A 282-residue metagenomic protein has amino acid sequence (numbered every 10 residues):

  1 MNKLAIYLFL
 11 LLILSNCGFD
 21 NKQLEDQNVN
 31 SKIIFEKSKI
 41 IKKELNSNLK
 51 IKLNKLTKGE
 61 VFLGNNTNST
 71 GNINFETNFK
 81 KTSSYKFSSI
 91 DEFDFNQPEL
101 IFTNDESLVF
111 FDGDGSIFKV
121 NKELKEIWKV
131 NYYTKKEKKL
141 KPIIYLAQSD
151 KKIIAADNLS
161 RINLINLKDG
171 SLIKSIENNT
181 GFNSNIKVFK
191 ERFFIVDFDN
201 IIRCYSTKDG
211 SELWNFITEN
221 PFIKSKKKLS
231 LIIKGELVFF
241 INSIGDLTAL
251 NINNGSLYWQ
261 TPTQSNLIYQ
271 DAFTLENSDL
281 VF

Functional and structural regions predicted by a protein language model:
N2-L11: Sec-dependent signal peptide recognition, specifically the positively charged N-region followed immediately by
I13-N16: C-terminal motif of bacterial Sec signal peptides marking the signal peptidase cleavage site
G18-E25: Bacterial lipoprotein signal-peptidase II cleavage site
N21, E44, G59, K81-F102 (+4 more regions): Extracytoplasmic beta-rich repeat domains
Q27-K43, S47-S83: Blade/loop signatures of beta-propeller domains
N66, N104, D112-G113, D150 (+5 more regions): Structural signature of WD-repeat beta-propellers
N121-K125, N166-G170, S206-G210, N251-G255: Short loop/turn segments that connect beta-strands within beta-propeller blades
